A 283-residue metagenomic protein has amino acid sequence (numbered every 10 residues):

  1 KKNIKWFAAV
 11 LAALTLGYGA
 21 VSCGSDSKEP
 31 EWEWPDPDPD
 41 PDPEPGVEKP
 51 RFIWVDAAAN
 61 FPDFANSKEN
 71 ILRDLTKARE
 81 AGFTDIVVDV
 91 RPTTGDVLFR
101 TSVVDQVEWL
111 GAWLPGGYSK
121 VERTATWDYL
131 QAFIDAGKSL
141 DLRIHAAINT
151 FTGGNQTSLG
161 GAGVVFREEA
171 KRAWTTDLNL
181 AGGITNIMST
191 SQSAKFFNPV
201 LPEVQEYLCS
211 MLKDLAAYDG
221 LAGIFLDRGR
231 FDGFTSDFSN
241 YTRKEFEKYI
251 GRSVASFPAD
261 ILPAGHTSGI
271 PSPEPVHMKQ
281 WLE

Functional and structural regions predicted by a protein language model:
K1-V10: Bacterial N-terminal signal peptides that target proteins for export
L14-E48: Bacterial Sec-dependent N-terminal signal peptides
G46-A65, A146-Y218: Active-site-adjacent "subsite" loops/lids of carbohydrate-active enzymes
R51-V55, I86-V88, I144-A146, I224-D227: Hydrophobic faces of well-ordered beta-strands that scaffold small-molecule active sites in alpha/beta enzyme cores
D63-A81, L110-L140, E206, S210: Aromatic- and glycine-enriched glycan-recognition loops and surfaces that form the carbohydrate-binding subsites
E69-D96, Y218-G223: Catalytic domains of carbohydrate-active enzymes, especially glycoside hydrolases
F83-A125: Aromatic-lined carbohydrate-binding/catalytic grooves of carbohydrate-active enzymes
T175-E283: Polysaccharide-binding and catalytic clefts of secreted carbohydrate-active enzymes
